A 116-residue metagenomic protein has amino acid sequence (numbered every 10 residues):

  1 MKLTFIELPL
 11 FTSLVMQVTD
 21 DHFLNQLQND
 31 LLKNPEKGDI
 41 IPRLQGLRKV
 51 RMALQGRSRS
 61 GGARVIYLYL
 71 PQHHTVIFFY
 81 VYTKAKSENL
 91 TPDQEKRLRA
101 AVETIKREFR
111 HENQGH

Functional and structural regions predicted by a protein language model:
M1, Q26-Q28, K33, G46 (+1 more regions): Sequence/structural signature of beta-propeller domains
M1-H22, H116: Arg/Lys-rich, positively charged N-terminal/basic patches that mediate binding to nucleic acids
E7, F23, L27, G46 (+3 more regions): Amphipathic alpha-helical interface surfaces
L10, T19-D39: Compact soluble domain cores
G38-V81, K86: Basic/aromatic recognition patch in beta-strand/loop cores that engages polyanionic ligands
Y69-H116: Enriched for short, Lys/Arg-rich terminal
